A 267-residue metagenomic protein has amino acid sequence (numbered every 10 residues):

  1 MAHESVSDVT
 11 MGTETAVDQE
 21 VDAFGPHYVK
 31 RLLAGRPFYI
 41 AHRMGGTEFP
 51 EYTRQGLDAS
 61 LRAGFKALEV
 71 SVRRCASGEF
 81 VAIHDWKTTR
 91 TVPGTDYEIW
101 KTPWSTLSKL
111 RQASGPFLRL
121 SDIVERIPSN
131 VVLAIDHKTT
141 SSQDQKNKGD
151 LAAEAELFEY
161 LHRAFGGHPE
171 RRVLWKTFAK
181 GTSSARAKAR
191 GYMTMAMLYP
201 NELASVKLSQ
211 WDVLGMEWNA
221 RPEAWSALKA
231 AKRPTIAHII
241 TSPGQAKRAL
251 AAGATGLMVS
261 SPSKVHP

Functional and structural regions predicted by a protein language model:
A2-P267: Phosphate-group recognition and catalysis centered on beta-loop-alpha active-site segments
